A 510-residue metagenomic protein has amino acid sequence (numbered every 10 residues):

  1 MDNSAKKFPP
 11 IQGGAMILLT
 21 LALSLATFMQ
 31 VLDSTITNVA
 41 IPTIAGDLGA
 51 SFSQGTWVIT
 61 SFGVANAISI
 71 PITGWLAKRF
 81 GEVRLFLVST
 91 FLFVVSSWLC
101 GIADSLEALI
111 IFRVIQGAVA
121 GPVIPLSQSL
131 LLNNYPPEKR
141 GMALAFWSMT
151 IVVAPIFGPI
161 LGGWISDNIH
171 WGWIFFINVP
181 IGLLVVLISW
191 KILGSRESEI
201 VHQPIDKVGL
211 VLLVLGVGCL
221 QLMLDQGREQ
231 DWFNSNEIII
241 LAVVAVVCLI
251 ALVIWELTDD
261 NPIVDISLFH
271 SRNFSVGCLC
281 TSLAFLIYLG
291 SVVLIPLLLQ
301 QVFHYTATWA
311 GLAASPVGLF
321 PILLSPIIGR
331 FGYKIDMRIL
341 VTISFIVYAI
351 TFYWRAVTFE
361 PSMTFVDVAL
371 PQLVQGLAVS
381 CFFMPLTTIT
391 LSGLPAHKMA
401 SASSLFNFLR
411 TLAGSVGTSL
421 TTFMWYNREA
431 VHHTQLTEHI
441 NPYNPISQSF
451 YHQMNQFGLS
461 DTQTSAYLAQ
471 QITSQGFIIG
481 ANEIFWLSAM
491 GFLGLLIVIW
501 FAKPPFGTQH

Functional and structural regions predicted by a protein language model:
D2-A5, P9, R410-F501, H510: Hydrophobic transmembrane architecture of multi-pass small-molecule transporters
G14-K78, V83, S89, S97 (+8 more regions): Transmembrane core module of solute transporters
Q30, F62, N66, F93 (+10 more regions): Structural signature of transmembrane alpha-helices in multi-pass secondary transporters
V39, P71-I72, L126, I156 (+8 more regions): Residue-level hotspots within transmembrane alpha-helices of multi-pass secondary transporters
Q54, K139-F146, K398-L405, G480: Cytoplasmic loop-to-transmembrane helix junctions
I70-G209: Helix-loop-helix hairpins in multi-pass membrane proteins, especially solute transporters
F157, S291, V368-S447: Small-residue-rich alpha-helical segments with characteristic i,i+4
P180-S198, L215-Q226, V244-T258, L496-K503: C-terminal membrane-cytosol helix-exit motif in multi-pass small-molecule transporters
